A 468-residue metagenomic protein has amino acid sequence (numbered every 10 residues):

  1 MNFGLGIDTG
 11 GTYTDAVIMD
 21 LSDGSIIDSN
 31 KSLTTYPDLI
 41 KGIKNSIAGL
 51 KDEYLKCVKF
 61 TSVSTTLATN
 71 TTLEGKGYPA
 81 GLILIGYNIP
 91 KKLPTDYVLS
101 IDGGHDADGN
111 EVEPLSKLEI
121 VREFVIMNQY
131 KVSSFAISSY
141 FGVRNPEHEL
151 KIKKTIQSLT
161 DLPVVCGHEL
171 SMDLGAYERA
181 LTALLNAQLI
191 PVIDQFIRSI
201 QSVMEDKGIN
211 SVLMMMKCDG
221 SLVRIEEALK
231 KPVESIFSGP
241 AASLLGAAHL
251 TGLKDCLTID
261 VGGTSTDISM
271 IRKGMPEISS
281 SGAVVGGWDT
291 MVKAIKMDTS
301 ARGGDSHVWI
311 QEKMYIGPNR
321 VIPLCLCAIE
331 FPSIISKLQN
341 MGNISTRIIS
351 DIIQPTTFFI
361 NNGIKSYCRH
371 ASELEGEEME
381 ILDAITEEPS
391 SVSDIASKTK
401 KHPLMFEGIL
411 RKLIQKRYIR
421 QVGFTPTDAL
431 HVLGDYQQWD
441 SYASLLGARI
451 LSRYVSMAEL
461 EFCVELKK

Functional and structural regions predicted by a protein language model:
M1-K468: N-terminally biased helix-coil "hinge/interface" segments that flank
